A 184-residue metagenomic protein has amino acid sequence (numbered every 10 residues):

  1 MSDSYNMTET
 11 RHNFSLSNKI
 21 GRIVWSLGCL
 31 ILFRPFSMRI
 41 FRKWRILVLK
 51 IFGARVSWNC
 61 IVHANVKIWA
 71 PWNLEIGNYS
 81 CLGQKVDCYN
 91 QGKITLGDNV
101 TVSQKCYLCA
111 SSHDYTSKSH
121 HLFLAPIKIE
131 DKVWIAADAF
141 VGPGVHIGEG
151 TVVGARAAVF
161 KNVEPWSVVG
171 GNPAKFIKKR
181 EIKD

Functional and structural regions predicted by a protein language model:
M1-A54, W58, K132, G150 (+1 more regions): Terminal amphipathic alpha-helical/low-complexity segments used for targeting or macromolecular assembly
P35, R39-I46, N65-I76, C81-H146 (+2 more regions): Flexible, glycine/small-residue-enriched loop-and-beta-strand segment within the central core of proteins
S57, H146, E164: Short conserved AdoMet
I61-H63: Conserved short histidine dyad/triad with adjacent acidic residue
A137-K161: Beta-rich strand-turn-strand
R156-A157, N162-E164, A174, R180-E181: Short glycine-rich donor-binding/catalytic loop of glycosyltransferases that coordinates the nucleotide-sugar
V169: Conserved active-site beta-strand element of glycosyltransferases/polysaccharide synthases
